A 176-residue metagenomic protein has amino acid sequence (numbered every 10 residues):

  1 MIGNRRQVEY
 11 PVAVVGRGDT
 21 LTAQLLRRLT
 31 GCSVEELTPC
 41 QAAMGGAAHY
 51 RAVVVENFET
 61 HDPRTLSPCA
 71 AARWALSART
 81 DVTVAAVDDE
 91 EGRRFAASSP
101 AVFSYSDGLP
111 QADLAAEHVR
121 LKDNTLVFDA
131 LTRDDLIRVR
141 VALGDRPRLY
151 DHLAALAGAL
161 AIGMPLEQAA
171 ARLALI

Functional and structural regions predicted by a protein language model:
I2-V34, G45-I176: Acidic, Mg2+-coordinating active-site environments of NTP-dependent enzymes
C40-A42: N-terminal basic/disordered segments at the start of proteins
